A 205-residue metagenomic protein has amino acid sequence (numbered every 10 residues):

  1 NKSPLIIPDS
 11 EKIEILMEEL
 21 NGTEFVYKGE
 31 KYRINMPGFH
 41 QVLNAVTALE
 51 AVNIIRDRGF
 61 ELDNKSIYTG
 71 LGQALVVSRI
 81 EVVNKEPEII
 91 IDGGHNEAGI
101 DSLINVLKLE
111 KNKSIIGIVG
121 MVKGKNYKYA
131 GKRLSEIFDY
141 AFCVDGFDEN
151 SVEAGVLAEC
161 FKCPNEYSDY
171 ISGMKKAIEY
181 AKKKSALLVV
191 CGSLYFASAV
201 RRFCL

Functional and structural regions predicted by a protein language model:
N1-E30: Extended acidic/charged loop-beta regions that coordinate divalent cations and stabilize anionic phosphate/carboxylate
S3-P8, E81, I90, E166: General small-molecule cofactor/ligand-binding pocket signal
L20-E24, E88-I89, Y129-L187: C-terminal helical cap/extension that packs against the catalytic core of soluble nucleotide-cofactor enzymes
F25-Y140: Nucleotide phosphate-binding/pyrophosphate-handling subdomain across enzymes that bind or process nucleotide phosphates
T47, K182-G192, F196: Short SAM/SAH-binding signature in class I
G72, K108, I178-K182, L205: Residue-level signal for alpha-helix termini/capping positions
V119-K123, D145-G146, G192-S193: Cofactor-binding loop segments of dinucleotide-utilizing enzymes, especially the Rossmann-like FAD- and NAD(P)+-binding
L194-L205: Glycine/aspartate-rich loop-and-adjacent alpha/beta segment that forms the canonical ThDP
